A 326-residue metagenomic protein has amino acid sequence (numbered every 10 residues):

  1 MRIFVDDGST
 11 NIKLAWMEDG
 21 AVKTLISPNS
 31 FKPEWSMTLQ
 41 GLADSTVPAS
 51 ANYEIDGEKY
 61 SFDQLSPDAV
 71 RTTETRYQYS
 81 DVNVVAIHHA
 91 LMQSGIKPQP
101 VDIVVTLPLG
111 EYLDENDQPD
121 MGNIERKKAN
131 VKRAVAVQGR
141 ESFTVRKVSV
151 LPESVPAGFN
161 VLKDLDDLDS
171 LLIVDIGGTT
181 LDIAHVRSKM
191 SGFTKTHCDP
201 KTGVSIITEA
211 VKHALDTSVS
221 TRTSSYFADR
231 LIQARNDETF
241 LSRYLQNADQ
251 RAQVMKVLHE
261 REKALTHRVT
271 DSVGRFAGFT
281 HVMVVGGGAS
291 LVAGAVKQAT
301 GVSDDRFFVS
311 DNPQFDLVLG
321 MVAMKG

Functional and structural regions predicted by a protein language model:
M1-I173, M190-V204, R235-G326: Nucleotide/phosphate-binding catalytic cleft detector across ATP-hydrolyzing and phosphate-transferring enzymes
I173-N236: Aromatic-anchored, glycine/proline-accented short structural segments that stabilize local strand-turns or short
